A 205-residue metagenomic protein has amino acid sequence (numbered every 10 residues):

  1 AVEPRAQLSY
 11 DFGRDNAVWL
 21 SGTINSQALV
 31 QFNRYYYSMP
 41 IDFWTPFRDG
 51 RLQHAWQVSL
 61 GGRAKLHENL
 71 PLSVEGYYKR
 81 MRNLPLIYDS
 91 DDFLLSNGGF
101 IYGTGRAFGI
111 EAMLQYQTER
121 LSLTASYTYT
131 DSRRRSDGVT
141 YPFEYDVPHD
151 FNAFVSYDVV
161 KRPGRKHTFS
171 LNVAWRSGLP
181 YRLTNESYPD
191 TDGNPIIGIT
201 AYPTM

Functional and structural regions predicted by a protein language model:
A1, D42-R48, L95-I101, G109 (+2 more regions): Extracellular loop and loop/strand-boundary signature of outer-membrane beta-barrel proteins
A1-G13, A17, S21, A201-T204: Short intrinsically disordered, low-complexity coil segments enriched in acidic
V2, Y10-R14, H54, A64-E68 (+3 more regions): Outer-membrane beta-barrel strand-turn architecture
V2-L8, V18, P46, W56-L60 (+3 more regions): Hydrophobic, lipid-facing positions within transmembrane beta-strands of outer-membrane proteins
Y10, R14-V58, G76-G98, N172-D190: Surface-exposed extracellular loop regions of Gram-negative outer-membrane beta-barrel proteins, predominantly
Q57, N69-P71, K166-T168: Active-site lining segments that contact anionic ligands and/or coordinate catalytic metals
G76-R80, F100-Y181: Gram-negative outer-membrane beta-barrel transporters
L183-M205: Flexible glycine-rich, low-complexity coil/linker segments exposed to the extracellular/periplasmic environment
